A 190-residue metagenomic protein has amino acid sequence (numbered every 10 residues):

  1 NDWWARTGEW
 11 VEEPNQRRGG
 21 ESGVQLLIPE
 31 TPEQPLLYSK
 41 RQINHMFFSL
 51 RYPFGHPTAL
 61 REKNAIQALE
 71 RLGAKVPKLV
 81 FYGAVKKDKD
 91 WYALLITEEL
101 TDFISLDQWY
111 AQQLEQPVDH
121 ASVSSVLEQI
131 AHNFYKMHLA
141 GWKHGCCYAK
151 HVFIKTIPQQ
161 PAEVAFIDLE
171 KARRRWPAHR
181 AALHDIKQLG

Functional and structural regions predicted by a protein language model:
D2-L106, P117, Y135-A140: Conserved ATP-binding subdomain of kinase catalytic cores across diverse folds
F48-Y52, Q108-Q112, P177-H179: Short acidic, glycine/proline-rich loop/turn micro-motifs
A84, A121, H138-L139, Q160-P161 (+1 more regions): Soluble, non-transmembrane catalytic domains of enzymes that act on hydrophobic metabolites at membranes
F103-E115, A181-A182, Q188: Anionic ligand-binding catalytic core segments
L139-A149: Catalytic-loop of the protein kinase fold
C147-I157: Hydrophobic residue at the +6 position relative to the catalytic HRD Asp in the kinase catalytic loop
I157, P161-G190: C-lobe/activation-segment region of protein kinase-like
